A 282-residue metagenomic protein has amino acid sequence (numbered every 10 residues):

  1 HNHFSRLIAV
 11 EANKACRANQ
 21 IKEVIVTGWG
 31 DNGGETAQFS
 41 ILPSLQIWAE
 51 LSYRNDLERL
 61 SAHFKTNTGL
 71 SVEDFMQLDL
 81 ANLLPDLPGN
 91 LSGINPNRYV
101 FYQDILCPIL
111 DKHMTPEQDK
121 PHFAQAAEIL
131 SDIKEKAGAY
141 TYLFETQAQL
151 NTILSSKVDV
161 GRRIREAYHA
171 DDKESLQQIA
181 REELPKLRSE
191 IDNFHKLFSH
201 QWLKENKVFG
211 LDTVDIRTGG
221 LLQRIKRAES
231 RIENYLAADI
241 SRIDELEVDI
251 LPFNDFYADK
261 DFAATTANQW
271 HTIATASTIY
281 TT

Functional and structural regions predicted by a protein language model:
H1-T282: Substrate-binding groove of N-acetylhexosamine-processing glycoside hydrolases
